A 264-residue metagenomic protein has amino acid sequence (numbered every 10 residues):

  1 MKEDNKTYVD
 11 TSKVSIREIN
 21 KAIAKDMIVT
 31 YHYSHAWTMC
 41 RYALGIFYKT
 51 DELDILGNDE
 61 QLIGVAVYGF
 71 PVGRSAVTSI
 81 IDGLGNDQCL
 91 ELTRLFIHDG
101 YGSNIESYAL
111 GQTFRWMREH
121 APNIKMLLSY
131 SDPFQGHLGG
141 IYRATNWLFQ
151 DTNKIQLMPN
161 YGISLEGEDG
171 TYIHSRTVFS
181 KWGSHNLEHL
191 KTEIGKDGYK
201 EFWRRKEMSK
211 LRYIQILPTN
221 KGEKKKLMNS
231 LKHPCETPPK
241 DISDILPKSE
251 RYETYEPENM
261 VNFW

Functional and structural regions predicted by a protein language model:
M1-C40: Short amphipathic alpha-helix that is part of the acyltransferase structural core
K13, K210, L217, I242-S243 (+1 more regions): A positional "C-terminalness" feature that preferentially activates on distal terminal regions of long, nucleic
E18, G69-E201, Q215: Acyl-donor binding region in acyl/amide transferases
I28, R41-Y68: Conserved beta-hairpin
R41-A43, M208-Y213: Short hydrophobic/aromatic beta-strand or adjacent loop that forms the aromatic wall/cage of a ligand/substrate-binding
F149-N153, K221-K226: Substrate-binding/catalytic groove segments of enzymes that remodel or degrade extracellular structural polymers
G183-S184, R204-K206, I216, E223-L231: Hydrophobic helices that insert into or interface with lipid environments
K226-W264: Short, cationic low-complexity segments
